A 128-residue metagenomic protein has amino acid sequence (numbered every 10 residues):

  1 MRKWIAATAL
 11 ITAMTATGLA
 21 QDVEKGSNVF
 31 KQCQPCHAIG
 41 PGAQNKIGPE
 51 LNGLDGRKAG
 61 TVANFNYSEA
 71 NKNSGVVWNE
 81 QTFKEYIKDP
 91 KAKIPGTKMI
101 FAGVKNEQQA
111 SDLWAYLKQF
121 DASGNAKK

Functional and structural regions predicted by a protein language model:
R2-T8: Sec-dependent signal peptide recognition, specifically the positively charged N-region followed immediately by
L10, A16-D22: Boundary at the C-terminal end of the N-terminal hydrophobic targeting segment
Q21-N66, K72, V76-V77, K88-T97 (+1 more regions): Periplasmic/extracellular electron-transfer cofactor-ligation site, primarily the c-type cytochrome heme-c attachment
N28-K31, Q108, D112: Alpha-helical macromolecular-interaction surfaces
L113-D121: Intrinsically disordered, low-complexity glycine/proline-rich and charged
